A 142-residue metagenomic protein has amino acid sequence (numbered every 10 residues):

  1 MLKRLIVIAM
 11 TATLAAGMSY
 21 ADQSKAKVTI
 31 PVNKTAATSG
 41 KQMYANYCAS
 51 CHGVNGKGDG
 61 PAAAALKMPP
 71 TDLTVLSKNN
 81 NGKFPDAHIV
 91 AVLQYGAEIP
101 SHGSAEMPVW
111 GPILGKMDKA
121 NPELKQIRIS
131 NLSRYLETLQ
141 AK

Functional and structural regions predicted by a protein language model:
M1-L5: Positively charged n-region of N-terminal signal peptides that target proteins for export
V7-A16: Bacterial N-terminal signal peptides
S19, V32, C51, P61 (+1 more regions): Mature, folded catalytic cores of secreted/periplasmic enzymes
A21-M43, N81: Electrostatic cytochrome c docking/interface patches
V32-T35, S39, P61, A120 (+1 more regions): A structural signal for alpha-helical segments
T35-S39, L132-E137: Secondary-structure boundary/capping motif
K41-M68, Q94-A105, T138-K142: Periplasmic/extracellular electron-transfer cofactor-ligation site, primarily the c-type cytochrome heme-c attachment
K67-I127, L132-L136: Extracytoplasmic electron-transfer domains, predominantly the class I c-type cytochrome c fold
